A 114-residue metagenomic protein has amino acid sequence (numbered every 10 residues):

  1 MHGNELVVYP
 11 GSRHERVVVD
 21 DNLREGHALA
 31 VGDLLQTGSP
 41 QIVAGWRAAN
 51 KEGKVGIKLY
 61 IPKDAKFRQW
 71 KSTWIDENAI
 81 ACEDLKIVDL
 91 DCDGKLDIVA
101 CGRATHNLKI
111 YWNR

Functional and structural regions predicted by a protein language model:
M1-R114: Beta-propeller-forming repeat regions
